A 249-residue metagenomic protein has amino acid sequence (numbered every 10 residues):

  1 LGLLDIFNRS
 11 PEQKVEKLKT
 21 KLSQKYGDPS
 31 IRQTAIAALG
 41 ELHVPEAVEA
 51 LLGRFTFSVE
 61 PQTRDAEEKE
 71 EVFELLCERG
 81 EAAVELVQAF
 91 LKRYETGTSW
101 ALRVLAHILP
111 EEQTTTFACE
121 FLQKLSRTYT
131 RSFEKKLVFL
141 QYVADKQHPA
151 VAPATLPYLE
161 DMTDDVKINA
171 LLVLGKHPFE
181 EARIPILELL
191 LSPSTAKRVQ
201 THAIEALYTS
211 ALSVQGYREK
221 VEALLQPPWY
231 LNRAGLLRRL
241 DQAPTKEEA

Functional and structural regions predicted by a protein language model:
L1-P11, P29-V44, D65-E81, A89 (+6 more regions): Structural detector for internal amphipathic alpha-helices that build alpha-solenoid repeat scaffolds
N8-S23, V44-V59, E81-K92, E111-S126 (+5 more regions): Amphipathic alpha-helical scaffolding segments comprising HEAT/armadillo-like alpha-solenoid repeats
Y26-D28, F55-E60, R64-D65, R93-T98 (+4 more regions): Short inter-helical turns and helix N-cap capping residues of alpha-solenoid HEAT/ARM repeat scaffolds
